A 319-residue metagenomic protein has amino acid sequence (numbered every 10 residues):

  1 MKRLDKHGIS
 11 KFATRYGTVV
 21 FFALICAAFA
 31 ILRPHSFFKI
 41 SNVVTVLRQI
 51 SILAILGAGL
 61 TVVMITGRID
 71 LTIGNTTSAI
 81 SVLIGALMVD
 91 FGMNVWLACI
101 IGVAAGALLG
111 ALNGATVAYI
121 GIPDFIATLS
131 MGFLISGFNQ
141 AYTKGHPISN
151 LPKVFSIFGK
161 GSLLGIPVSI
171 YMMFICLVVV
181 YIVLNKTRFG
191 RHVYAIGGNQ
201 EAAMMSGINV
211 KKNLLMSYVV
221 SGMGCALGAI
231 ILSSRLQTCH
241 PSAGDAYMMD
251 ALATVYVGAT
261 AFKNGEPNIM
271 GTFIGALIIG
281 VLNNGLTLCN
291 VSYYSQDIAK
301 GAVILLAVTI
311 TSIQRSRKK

Functional and structural regions predicted by a protein language model:
M1-A27, M204-K212, N284-K319: Cytosolic-side transmembrane-helix boundaries in multi-pass membrane proteins
L4-F12, I69, D90, A107-I148 (+3 more regions): Short loop segments and helix-boundary regions at transmembrane helix junctions of multi-pass inner-membrane proteins
T18-A30, G59-T61, G132-G137, M172-V183 (+4 more regions): Hydrophobic core segments of alpha-helical transmembrane domains in multi-pass membrane transport and ion-translocation
L24-F91, T116-G121, A253, V257-I269 (+2 more regions): Single transmembrane alpha-helix segments in multi-pass membrane proteins
H35-T45, N139-Y142, L184, R188-G190 (+2 more regions): Inter-helical junctions in multi-pass inner-membrane proteins, predominant in energy-converting antiporter-like
M93-C99, L108-N113, V117, L164-C239: Helix-loop-helix "hairpin" substructures at the membrane interface of multi-pass membrane proteins
I120, D124-K186, N213-M216, R235-G244 (+1 more regions): Transmembrane helix-bundle core of multi-pass membrane transporters and related energy-transducing complexes
C225, R235-G301: Transmembrane alpha-helical segments in multi-pass inner-membrane proteins
